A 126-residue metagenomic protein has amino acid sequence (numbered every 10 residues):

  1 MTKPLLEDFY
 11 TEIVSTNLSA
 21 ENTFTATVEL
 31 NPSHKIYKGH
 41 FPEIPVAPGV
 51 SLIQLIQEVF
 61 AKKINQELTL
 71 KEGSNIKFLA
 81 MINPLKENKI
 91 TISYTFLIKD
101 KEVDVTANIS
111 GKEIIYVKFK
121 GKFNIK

Functional and structural regions predicted by a protein language model:
P4-A47: Catalytic strand-loop segment that frames the active site of acyl-thioester-processing enzymes
S19, E29-N31, L79, S110 (+1 more regions): A structural detector for beta-sheet-dominated domains
T23, T95-K126: HotDog/MaoC-like acyl-thioester-processing domains
E43-P48, L52-I53, Q57: Compact, glycine-rich, soluble single-domain proteins
Q57-F96, D100-D104: Hydrophobic beta-strand-centered segment that forms part of the acyl-chain substrate-binding groove
